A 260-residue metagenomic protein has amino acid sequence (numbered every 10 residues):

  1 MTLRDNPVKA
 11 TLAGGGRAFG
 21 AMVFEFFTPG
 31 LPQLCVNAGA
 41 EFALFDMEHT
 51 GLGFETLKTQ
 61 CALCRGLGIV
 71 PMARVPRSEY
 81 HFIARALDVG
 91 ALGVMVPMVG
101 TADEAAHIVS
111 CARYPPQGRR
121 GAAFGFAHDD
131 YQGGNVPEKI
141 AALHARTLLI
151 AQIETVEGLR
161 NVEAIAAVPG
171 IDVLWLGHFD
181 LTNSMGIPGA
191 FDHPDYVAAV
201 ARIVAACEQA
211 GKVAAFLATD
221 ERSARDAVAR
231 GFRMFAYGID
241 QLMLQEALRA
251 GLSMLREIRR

Functional and structural regions predicted by a protein language model:
M1-R260: Expand to "…catalyze enediolate/carbanion chemistry for C-C bond making/breaking, isomerization, decarboxylation
